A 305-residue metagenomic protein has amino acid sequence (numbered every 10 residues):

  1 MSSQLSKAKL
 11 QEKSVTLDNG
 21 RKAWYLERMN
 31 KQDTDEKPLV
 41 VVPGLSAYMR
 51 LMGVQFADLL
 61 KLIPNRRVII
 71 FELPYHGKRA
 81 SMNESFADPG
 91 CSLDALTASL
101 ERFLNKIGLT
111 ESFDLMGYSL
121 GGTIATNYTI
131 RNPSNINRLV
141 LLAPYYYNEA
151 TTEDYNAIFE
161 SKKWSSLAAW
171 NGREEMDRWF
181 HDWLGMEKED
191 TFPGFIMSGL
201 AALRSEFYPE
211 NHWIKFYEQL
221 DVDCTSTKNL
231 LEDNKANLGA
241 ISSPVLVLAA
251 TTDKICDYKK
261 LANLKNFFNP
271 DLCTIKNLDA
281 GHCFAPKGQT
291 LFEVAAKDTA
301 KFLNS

Functional and structural regions predicted by a protein language model:
R21-W24, R28-S81: Conserved HGGG/HGGXW glycine-rich cap/lid loop of the alpha/beta-hydrolase fold
I70-M116: Active-site loop/oxyanion-hole signature of alpha/beta-hydrolase fold enzymes
G117-G121, A125: Gly/Ala-rich beta-loop-alpha elbow adjacent to hydrolase catalytic centers
L139-G172: Flexible "cap/lid" loop of the alpha/beta hydrolase fold
A150, N156, N171-L238: Conserved alpha/beta-hydrolase catalytic His-Asp/Glu region
I241, V247-A249: Short beta-strand/loop motif that positions the catalytic acidic residue of the alpha/beta-hydrolase fold
K254-K260: Conserved alpha/beta-hydrolase "acid-adjacent" motif
A280-V294: Catalytic histidine-centered segment of alpha/beta-hydrolase-like enzymes
